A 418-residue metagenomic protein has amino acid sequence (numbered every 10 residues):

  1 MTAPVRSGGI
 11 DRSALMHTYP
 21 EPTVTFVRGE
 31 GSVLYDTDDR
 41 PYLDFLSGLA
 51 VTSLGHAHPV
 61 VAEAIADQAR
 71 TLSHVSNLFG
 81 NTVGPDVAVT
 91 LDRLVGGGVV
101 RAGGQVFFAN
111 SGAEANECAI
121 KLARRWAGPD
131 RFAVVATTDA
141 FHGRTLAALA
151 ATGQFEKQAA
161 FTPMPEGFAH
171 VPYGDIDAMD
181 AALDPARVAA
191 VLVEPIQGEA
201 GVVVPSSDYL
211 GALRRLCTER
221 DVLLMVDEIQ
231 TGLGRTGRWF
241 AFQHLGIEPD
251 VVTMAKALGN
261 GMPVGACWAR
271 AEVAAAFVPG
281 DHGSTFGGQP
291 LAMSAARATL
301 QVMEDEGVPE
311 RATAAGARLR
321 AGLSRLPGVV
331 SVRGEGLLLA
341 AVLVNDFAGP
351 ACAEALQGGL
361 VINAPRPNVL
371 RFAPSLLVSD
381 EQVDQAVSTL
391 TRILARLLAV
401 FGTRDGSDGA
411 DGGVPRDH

Functional and structural regions predicted by a protein language model:
M1-H418: Conserved N-terminal phosphate-binding loop of PLP-dependent enzymes in the Aspartate aminotransferase
